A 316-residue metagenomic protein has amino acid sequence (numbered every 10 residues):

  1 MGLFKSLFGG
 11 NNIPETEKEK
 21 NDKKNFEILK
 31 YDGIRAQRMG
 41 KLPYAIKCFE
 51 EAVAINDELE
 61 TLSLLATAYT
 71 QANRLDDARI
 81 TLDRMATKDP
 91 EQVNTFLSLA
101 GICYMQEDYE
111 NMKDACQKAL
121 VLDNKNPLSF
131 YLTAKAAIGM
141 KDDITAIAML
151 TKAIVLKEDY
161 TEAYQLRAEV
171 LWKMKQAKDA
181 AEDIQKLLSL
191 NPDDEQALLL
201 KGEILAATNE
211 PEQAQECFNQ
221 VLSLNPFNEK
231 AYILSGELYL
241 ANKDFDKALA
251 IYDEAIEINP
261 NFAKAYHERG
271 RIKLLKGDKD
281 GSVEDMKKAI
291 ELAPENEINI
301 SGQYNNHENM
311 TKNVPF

Functional and structural regions predicted by a protein language model:
L7-I28: TPR-adjacent "capping" and linker segments in tetratricopeptide-repeat scaffold/adaptor proteins
N21-E60, L64-Q71, G101-E107, K135 (+2 more regions): Alpha-helical segment of the N-proximal tetratricopeptide repeat
F26, L59-E60, V93-N94, P127-L128 (+5 more regions): Helix-start (N-cap) detector for alpha-helical repeat units in TPR-like alpha-solenoids, especially tetratricopeptide
M39-K47, A72-R84, Q106-K118, G139-K152 (+4 more regions): Structural signature of tandem alpha-helical TPR/SEL1-like repeats, specifically the intra-repeat loop/turn
A54-I55, K88, L122, L156 (+4 more regions): Structural marker of alpha-solenoid helical repeat scaffolds
L64, S98, L132, L166 (+4 more regions): Canonical tetratricopeptide repeat
A68-Q71, R271-L274, N296-F316: TPR/TPR-like alpha-solenoid helical repeat scaffolds
H267, R271-E297: TPR/TPR-like (Sel1-like) alpha-helical repeat modules
